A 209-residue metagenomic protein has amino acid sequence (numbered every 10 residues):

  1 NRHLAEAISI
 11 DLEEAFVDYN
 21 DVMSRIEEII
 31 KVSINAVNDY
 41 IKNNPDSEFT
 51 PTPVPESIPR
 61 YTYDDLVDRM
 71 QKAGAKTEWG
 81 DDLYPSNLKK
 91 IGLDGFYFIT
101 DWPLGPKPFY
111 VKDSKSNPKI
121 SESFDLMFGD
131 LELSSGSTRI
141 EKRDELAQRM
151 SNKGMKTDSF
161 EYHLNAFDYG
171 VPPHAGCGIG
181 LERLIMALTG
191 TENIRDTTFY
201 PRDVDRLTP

Functional and structural regions predicted by a protein language model:
N1-F16, S123-D125: Residues forming anionic-ligand binding surfaces in small-molecule and nucleic-acid pockets of primarily soluble enzymes
N1-R2, N20-S24, F109-K112, S137-R139 (+1 more regions): Short conserved micro-motifs at the rims of enzyme active sites and ligand-binding pockets
D11-V22, D130-E132: A generic structural motif
L12, L66, I99, G136 (+1 more regions): A residue-level signal for conserved active-site and pocket-lining positions in enzyme catalytic cores
E13, I99-T100, M127, S134 (+1 more regions): Residues in well-ordered beta-strands of folded domains
D18, V67, G105, E132 (+1 more regions): Short loop/turn segments at secondary-structure transitions that flank enzyme active sites
I26-G129, N152-G170: Metal-assisted phosphate- and nucleotidyl-transfer catalytic regions
S137-T138, R143-P209: Active-site pocket scaffolds in enzymes
